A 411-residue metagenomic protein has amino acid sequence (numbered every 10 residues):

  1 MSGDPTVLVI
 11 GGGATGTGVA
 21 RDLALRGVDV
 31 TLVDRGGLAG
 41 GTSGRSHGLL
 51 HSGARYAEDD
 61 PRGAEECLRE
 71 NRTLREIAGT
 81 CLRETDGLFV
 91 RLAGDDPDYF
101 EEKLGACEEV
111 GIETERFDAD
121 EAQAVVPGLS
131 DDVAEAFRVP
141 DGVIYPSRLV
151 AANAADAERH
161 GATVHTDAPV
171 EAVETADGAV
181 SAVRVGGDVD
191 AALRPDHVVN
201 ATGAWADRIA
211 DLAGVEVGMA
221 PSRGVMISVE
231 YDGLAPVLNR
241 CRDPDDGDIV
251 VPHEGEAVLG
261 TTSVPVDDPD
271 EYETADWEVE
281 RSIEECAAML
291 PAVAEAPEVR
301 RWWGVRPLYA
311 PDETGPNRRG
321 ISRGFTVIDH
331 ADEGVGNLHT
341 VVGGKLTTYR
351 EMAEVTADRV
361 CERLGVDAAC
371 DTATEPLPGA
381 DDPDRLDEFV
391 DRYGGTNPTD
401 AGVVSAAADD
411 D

Functional and structural regions predicted by a protein language model:
P5-L32: N-terminal Rossmann-like FAD-binding beta1-loop-alpha1 element of flavoenzymes
T15, L38, W205: Conserved Rossmann-like nucleotide-cofactor binding loop
A24-S46: Glycine-rich FAD pyrophosphate-binding loop
H47-V126, V133, D245, P383-A406: Dinucleotide-binding Rossmann-like beta1-alpha1 core, especially the glycine-rich loop that anchors the ADP
L50, G214-V237, C286-A287, W303-P307 (+1 more regions): Central beta-strand plus flanking loop segment that forms part of the substrate or channel wall within the catalytic
V90-A155, R159-H160, H165, V173-A179 (+4 more regions): Flavin (FAD/FMN) cofactor-binding and adjacent substrate-gating region of FAD-dependent oxidoreductase domains
T175-A179, V185-V258, V266-E273, V293 (+1 more regions): Flavin-dependent oxidoreductases
R242, H253-E254, D270-W277, R281 (+1 more regions): C-terminal catalytic lobe of FAD-dependent flavoproteins
